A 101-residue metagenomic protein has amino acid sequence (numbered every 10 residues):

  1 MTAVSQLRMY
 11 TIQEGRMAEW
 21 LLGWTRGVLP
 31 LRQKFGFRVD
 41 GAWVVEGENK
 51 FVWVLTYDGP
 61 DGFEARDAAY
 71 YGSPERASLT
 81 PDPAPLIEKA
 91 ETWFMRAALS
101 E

Functional and structural regions predicted by a protein language model:
T2, F35-V52, E75-E101: Glycine-rich beta-strand-turn "strand-cap" elements at beta-sheet edges
T2-E19, F35: Surface-exposed interaction/gating patches
S5-T11, D40-Y71, W93: Short, well-ordered beta-strand segments in beta-rich or mixed alpha/beta enzyme and ligand-binding folds
Q6-I12, L22-P30, A98-L99: Charged, low-complexity, helix/coiled-coil-prone segments
Q13, W24-V28, R66, P74-T80 (+1 more regions): Hydrophobic small-molecule pocket/channel-lining residues, especially in calycin-type beta-barrels
E14-R16, G59-D61, A98: Residues that cap or initiate secondary-structure elements
R16-D40: Short amphipathic alpha-helical segments
